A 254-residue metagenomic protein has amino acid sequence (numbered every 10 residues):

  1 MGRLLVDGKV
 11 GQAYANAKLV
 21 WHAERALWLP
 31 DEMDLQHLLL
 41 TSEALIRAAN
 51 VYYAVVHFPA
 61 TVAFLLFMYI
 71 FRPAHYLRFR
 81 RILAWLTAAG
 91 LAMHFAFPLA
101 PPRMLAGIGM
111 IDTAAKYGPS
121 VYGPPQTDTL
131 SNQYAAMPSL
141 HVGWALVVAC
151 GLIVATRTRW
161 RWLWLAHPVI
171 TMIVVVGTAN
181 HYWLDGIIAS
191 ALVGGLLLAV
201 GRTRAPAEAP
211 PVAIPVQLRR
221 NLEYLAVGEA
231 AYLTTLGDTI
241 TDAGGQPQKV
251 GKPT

Functional and structural regions predicted by a protein language model:
M1, T87-A96, A166-A179: Aromatic-anchored segments of alpha-helical transmembrane domains
M1-P59: N-terminal transmembrane-helix/juxtamembrane module of multi-pass inner/ER membrane proteins
V6, V10-H22, Y69-R159, A205-G245: Membrane-interface loops
A48-V51, V55-F58, R78-W85, T158-V169: Alpha-helical transmembrane segments of integral membrane proteins
V51-L66, H141-G151: Hydrophobic alpha-helical transmembrane segments
V62-L66, L91-A92, G151, V169-I173 (+1 more regions): Alpha-helical transmembrane segments of multipass membrane proteins
P101-I108, N132-A136, I170-L196: Interfacial helix-loop-helix junctions of multi-pass membrane proteins
A149-V154, V193-G201: Hydrophobic transmembrane alpha-helices
